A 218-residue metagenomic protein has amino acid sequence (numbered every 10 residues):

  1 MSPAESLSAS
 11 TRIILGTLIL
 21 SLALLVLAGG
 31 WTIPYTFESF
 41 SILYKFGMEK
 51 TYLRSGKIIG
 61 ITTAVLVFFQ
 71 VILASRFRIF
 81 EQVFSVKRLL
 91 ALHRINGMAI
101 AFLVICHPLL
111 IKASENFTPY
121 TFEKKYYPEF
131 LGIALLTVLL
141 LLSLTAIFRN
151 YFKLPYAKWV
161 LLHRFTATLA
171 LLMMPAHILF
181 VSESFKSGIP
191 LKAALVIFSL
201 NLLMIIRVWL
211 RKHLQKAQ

Functional and structural regions predicted by a protein language model:
M1-Q218: Membrane-embedded alpha-helical bundles that constitute the cytochrome b-like, heme-associated redox core of multi-pass
